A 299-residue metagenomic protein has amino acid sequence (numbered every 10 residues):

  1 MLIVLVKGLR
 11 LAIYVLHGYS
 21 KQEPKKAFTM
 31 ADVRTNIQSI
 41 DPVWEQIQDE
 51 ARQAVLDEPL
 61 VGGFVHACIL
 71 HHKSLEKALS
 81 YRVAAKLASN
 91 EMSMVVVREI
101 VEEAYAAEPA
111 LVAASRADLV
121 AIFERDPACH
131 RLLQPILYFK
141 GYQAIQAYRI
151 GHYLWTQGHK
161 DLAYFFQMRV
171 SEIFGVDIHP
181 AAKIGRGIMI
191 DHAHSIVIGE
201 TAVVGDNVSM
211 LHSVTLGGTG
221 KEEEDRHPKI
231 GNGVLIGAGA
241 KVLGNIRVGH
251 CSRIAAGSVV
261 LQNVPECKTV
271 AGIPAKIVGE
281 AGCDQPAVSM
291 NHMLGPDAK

Functional and structural regions predicted by a protein language model:
I3-R169, Q285-K299: Terminal amphipathic alpha-helical/low-complexity segments used for targeting or macromolecular assembly
S171-V278: Structural signal for interior beta-strand "rungs" in well-ordered beta-sheet cores of soluble enzyme domains
